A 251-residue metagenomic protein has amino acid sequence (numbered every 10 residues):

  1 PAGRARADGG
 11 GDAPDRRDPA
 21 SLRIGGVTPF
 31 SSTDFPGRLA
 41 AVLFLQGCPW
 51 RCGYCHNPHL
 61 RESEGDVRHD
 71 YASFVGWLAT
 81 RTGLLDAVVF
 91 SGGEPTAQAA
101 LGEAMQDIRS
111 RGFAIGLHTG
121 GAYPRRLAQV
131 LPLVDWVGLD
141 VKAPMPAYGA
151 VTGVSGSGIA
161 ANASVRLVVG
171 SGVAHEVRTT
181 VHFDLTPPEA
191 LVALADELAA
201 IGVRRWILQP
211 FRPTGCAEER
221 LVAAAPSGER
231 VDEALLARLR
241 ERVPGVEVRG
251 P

Functional and structural regions predicted by a protein language model:
P1-G37, G170, L185-P251: Auxiliary Fe-S-binding modules of radical SAM enzymes
R16-T28, G47, L60-R61, H69 (+1 more regions): SEC14/CRAL-TRIO lipid-binding/transfer domains and related phosphoinositide-recognition modules that form deep
T33-H69: Canonical Radical SAM [4Fe-4S] cluster-binding loop centered on the CxxxCxxC motif and its immediate flanking residues
F44, S91-G92: A secondary-structure boundary/capping signal
P58-V89: Conserved alpha-helical substructure of the radical SAM core
S63-V67, G93-E94, A114-L117: Short, flexible loop segments at the rims of nucleotide/cofactor-binding pockets, characterized by
V75-A87, T96-A223: Conserved AdoMet/S-adenosylmethionine-binding subsite of the radical SAM
